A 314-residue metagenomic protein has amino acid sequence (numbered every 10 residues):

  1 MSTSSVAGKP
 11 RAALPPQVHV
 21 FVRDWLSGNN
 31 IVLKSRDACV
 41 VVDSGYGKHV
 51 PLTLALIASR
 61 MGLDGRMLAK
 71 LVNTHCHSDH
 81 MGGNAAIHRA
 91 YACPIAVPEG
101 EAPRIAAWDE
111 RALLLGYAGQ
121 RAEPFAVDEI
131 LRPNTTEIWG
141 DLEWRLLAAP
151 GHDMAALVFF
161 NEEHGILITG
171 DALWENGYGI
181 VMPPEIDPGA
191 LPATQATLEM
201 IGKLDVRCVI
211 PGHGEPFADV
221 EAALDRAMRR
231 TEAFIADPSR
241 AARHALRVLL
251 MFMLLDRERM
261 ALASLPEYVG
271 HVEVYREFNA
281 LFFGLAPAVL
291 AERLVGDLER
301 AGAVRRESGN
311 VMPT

Functional and structural regions predicted by a protein language model:
A7-M61, V158-G170, E175: Conserved beta-strand hairpin/beta-sheet module of binuclear metal-dependent hydrolase folds, prominently
R11-V18, L115-G119, G140-L142: Short Pro/Gly-enriched beta-strand edge/turn motifs at strand-loop
Q17, L33, D43, H75 (+8 more regions): Divalent metal-coordination and catalytic microenvironments
C39, Y46-K48, E143-P238: Metallo-beta-lactamase
Y46-P51, I57-W139: Active-site HxH/HxHxD metal-binding segment of metal-dependent hydrolases
M81, T194, A291: Aromatic/hydrophobic pocket-lining residues that form the small-molecule binding cavity in soluble enzyme cores
A242-T314: C-terminal regulatory/interaction regions
